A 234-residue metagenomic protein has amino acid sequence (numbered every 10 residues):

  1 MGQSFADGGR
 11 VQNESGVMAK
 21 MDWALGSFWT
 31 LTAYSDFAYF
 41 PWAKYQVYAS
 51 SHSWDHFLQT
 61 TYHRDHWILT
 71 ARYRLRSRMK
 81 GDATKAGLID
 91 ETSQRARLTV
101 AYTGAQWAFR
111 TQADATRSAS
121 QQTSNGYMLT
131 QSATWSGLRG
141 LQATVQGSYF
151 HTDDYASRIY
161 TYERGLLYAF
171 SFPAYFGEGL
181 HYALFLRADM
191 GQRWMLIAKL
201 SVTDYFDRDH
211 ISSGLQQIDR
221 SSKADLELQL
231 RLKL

Functional and structural regions predicted by a protein language model:
M1-L234: Exposed, low-structure sequence patches enriched in small/polar residues
